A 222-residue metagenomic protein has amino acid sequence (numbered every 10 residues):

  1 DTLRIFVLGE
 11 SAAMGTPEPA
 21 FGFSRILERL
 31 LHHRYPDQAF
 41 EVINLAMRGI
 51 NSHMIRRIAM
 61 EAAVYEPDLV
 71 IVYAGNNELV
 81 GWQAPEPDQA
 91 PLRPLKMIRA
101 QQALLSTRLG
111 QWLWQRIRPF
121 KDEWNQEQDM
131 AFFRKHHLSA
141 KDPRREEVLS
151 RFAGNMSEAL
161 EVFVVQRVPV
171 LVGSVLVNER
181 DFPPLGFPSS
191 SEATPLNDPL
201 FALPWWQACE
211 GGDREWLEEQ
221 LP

Functional and structural regions predicted by a protein language model:
D1-Y35: Membrane/wall-proximal cationic-aromatic binding patches
T2-R4, Q38-E41, Y65-V70, V164-L171: Loop/turn elements at helix/coil->beta-strand transitions in domains of secreted/extracellular proteins
L8-G9, L45-R48, Y73-G75, G173-L176: Active-site-proximal beta-strand/loop segments in catalytic clefts of secreted hydrolases
S11-E18, N44-L45, D142-L149: Second-shell loop/turn segments in exported
M14-P17, S52, V80-G81, D181: Short, solvent-exposed loop/turn elements at domain surfaces
D37, G75-P222: Serine-dependent acyl-ester chemistry module
V42, R48-A59: Structural motif
I55-L69: Short, well-structured alpha-helical segments in soluble
